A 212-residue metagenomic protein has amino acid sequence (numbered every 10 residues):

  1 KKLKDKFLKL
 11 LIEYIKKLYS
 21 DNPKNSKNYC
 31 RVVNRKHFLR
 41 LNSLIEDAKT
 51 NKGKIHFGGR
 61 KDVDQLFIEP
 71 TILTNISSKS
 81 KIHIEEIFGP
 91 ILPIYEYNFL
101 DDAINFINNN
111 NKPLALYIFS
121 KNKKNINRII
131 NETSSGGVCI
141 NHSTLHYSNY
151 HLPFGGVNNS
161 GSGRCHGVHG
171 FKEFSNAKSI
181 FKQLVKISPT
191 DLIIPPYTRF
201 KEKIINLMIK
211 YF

Functional and structural regions predicted by a protein language model:
K2-K112, K124: NAD(P)-dependent aldehyde/semialdehyde dehydrogenase
K16, I68-F212: Conserved C-terminal structural/oligomerization subdomain of aldehyde/semialdehyde dehydrogenase
